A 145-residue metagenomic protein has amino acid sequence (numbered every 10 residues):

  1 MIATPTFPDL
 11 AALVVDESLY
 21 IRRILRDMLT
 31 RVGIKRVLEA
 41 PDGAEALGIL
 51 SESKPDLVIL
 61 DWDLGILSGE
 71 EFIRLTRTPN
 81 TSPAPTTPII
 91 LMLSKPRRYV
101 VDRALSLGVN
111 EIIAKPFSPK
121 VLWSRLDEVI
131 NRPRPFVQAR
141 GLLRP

Functional and structural regions predicted by a protein language model:
A3-P5, N131-P145: CheY-like receiver
P8-Y20, L25-L29, V58: Conserved acidic segment of CheY-like receiver
E39-L57: Acidic, metal-coordinating helix/loop segments flanking the phosphotransfer/catalytic sites of two-component signaling
D61-L64, L93: Active-site residues of response regulator receiver
E70-P83: Short amphipathic alpha-helix used as the core "switch/output" element in two-component signaling
E71, P96-E111, S124, V137: Alpha4 helix (beta4-alpha4-beta5 surface) of REC/receiver domains from two-component response regulators
P83-P96: A short, hydrophobic beta-strand element within the central beta-sheet of small alpha/beta folds
F117-L126, R134, Q138: C-terminal output helix
